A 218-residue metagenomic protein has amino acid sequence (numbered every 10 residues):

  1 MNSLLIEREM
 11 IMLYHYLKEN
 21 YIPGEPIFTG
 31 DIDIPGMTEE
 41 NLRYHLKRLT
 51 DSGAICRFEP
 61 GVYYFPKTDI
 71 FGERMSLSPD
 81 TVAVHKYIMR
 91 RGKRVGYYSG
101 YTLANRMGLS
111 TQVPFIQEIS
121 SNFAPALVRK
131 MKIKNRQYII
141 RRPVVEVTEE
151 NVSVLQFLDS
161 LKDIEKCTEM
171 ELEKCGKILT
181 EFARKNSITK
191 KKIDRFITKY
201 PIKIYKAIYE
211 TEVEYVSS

Functional and structural regions predicted by a protein language model:
M1-I11: Short, Lys/Arg-enriched N-terminal segments with co-localized hydrophobic residues within the first ~10-30 amino acids
M10-I88: Short beta-edge/loop segments at beta->alpha junctions of small alpha/beta modules that act as binding/recognition
T38, L109-S110, K134, K203: Short coil/loop linkers at secondary-structure junctions
E39, R43, C56, G96-Y97 (+2 more regions): Alpha-helix N-cap/helix-initiation sites
F58-V62, M89-R129: Short gly/ser-rich loop at a beta-strand->alpha-helix junction or flexible surface loop bordering the NTP-binding
R74, M89-K93, V147: Short, surface-exposed loop/turn motifs that are enriched in glycine and acidic residues and include a nearby proline
K132-R142: A short, charged helix-loop
P143-S218: Hydrophobic alpha-helical interaction segments
